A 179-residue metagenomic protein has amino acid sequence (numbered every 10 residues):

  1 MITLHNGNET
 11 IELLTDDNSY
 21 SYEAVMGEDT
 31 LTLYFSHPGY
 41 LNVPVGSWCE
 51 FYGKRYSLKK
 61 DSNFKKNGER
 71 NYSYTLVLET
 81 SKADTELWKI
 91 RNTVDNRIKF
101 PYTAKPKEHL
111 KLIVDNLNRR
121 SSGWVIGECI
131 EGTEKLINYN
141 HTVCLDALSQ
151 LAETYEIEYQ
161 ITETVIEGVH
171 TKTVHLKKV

Functional and structural regions predicted by a protein language model:
M1-K99, S149-E158, V179: Assembly/oligomerization scaffold segments
E79-V179: Charged- and aromatic-enriched interaction segments used to assemble and dock large macromolecular complexes
